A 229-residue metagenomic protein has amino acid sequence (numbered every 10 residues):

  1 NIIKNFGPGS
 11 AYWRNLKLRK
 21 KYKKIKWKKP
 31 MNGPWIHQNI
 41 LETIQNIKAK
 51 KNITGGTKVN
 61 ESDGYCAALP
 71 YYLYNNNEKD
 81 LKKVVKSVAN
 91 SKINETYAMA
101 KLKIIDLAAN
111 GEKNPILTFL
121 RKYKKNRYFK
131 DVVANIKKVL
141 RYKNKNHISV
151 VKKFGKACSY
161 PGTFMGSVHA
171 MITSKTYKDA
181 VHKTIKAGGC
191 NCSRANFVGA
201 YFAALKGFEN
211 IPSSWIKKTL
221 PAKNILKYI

Functional and structural regions predicted by a protein language model:
N1-I229: Structured, active/binding-site neighborhoods that engage oxygen-rich ligands
